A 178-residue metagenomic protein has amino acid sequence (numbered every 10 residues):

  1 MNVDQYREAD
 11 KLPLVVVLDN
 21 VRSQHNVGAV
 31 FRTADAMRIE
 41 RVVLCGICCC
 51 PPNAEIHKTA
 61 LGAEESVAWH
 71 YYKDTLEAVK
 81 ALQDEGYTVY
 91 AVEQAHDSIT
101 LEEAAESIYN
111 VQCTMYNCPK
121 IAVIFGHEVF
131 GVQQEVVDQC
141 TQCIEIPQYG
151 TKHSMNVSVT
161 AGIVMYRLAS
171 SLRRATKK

Functional and structural regions predicted by a protein language model:
N2-H96, A169: RNA substrate-binding interface of SAM-dependent RNA methyltransferases
D19-N20, C45, F125, Y149 (+1 more regions): Glycine- and other small-residue-rich loops at beta-strand/loop junctions that grip anionic moieties
A29-V30, E55-H57, E102-A104, E135-D138 (+1 more regions): Short amphipathic alpha-helical segments
K58-A63, S107-Y109, I163: Short, hinge-like loop/turn segments at secondary-structure boundaries
D84, E106-K120, L172-K178: Short, basic, low-complexity termini and linkers enriched in Ser/Thr/Gly/Pro that act as targeting/leader peptides
Q94-N110, N117-Y149: Active-site/ligand-binding-proximal alpha/beta "capping" segment
Q134-K178: Structured adenosyl-cofactor binding patch, chiefly the S-adenosyl-L-methionine
